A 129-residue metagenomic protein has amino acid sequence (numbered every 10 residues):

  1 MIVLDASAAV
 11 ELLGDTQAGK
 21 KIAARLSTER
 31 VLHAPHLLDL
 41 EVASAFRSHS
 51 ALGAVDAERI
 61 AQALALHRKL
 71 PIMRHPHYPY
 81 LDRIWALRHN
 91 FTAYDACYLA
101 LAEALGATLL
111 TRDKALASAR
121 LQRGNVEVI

Functional and structural regions predicted by a protein language model:
M1, L99-I129: Acidic, PIN/NYN-like endoribonuclease modules and their adjacent C-terminal/linker elements
M1-L38, H49-A61, K114: Short, well-structured N-terminal submotif of metal-dependent ribonuclease cores
L4-D5, L32-H36, N90-A93, D113 (+1 more regions): Histidine- and aromatic-rich ligand-binding microenvironments
E11-L13, A45, A119-R120: Residues that scaffold the ATP/ADP-binding catalytic core of kinase and kinase-like folds
K21, E41, R83, S118-A119: Phosphate- and divalent-cation-binding pockets in alpha/beta enzyme and binding domains that engage nucleotide-derived
T28-L32, H49-L52, H67-L70, L87 (+1 more regions): Alpha-helix C-capping/helix-to-loop hinge sites
A43-I72, R83: Active-site-proximal, substrate-binding regions of enzyme catalytic domains and RNA-binding/basic surfaces
L70-R112: Active-site neighborhoods of divalent-metal-dependent phosphate/nucleic-acid chemistry enzymes
